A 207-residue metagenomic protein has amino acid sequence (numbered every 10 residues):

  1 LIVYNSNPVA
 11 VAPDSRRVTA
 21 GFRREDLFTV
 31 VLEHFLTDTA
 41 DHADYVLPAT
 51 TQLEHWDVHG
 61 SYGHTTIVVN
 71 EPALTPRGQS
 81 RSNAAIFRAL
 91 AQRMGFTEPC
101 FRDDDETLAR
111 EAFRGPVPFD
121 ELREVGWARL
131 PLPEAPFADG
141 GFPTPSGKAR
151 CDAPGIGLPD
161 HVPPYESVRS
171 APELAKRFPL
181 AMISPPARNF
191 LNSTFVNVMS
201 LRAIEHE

Functional and structural regions predicted by a protein language model:
L1-R77, R110-E207: A cross-kingdom feature strongest in bacterial/archaeal respiratory oxidoreductases
F35, F101-R102: Residue-level detector of alpha-helix boundary/anchor positions
I67, S80, M94: Conserved nucleotide-diphosphate donor binding/catalytic pocket of glycan-assembly enzymes
A73-R88: Alpha-amylase-like alpha-glycosidases and glucanotransferases acting on alpha-linked glucans and related
S82, D103-D104, P118: Helix N-terminus capping/helix-initiation residues
A84-F101: Non-catalytic, well-ordered alpha-helical segments in soluble enzyme domains
